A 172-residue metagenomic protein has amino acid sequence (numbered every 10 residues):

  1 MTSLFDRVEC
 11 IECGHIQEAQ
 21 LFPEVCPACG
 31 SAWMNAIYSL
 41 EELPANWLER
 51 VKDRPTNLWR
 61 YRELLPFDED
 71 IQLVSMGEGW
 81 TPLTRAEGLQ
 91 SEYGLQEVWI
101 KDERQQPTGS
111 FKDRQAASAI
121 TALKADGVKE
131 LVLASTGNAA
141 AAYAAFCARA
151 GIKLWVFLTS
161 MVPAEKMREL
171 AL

Functional and structural regions predicted by a protein language model:
M1-L172: PLP-dependent amino-acid enzyme catalytic core
